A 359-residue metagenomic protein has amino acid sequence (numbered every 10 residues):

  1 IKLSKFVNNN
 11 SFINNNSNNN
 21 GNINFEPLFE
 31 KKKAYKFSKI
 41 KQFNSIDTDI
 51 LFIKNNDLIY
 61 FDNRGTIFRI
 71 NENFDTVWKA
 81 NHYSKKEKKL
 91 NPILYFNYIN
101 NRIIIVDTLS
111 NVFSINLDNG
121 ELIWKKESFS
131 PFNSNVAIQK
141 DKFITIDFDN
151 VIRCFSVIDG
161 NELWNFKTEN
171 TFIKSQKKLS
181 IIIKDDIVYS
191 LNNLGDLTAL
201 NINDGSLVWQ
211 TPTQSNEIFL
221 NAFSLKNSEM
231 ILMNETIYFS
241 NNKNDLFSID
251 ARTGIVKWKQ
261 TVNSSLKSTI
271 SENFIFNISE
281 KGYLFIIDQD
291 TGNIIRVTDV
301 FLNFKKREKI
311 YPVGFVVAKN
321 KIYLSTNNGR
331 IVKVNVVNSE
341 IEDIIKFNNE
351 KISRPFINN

Functional and structural regions predicted by a protein language model:
I1-Y35: Blade/loop signatures of beta-propeller domains
N9, K31-F52, T76-N97, L122-K140 (+5 more regions): Extracytoplasmic beta-rich repeat domains
N71-D75, N116-G120, S156-G160, N201-G205 (+3 more regions): Short loop/turn segments that connect beta-strands within beta-propeller blades
I270-I287, N293, V297-V334: Loop/turn-rich, solvent-exposed surfaces of beta-rich toroidal or solenoidal domains
